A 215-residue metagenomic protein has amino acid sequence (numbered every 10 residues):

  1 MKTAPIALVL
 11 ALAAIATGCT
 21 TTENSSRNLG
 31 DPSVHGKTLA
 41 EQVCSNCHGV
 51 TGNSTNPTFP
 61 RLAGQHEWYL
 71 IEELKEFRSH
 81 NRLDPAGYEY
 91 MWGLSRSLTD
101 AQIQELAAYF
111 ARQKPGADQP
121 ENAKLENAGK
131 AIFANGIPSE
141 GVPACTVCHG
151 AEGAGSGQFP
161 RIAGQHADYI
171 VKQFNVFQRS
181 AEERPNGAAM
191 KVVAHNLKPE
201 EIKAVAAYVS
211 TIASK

Functional and structural regions predicted by a protein language model:
M1-L8: Bacterial N-terminal signal peptides that target proteins for export
I15-G18: C-terminal motif of bacterial Sec signal peptides marking the signal peptidase cleavage site
T20-A40, N53-T58, R112-P138: Electrostatic cytochrome c docking/interface patches
S33-W68, K75, S79: Post-signal-peptide N-terminal segment of Sec-exported extracytoplasmic proteins
K37-E41, S45, A134-T146, G155-G157 (+2 more regions): Sequence context surrounding c-type heme c attachment/ligation sites in exported
C44-V50, L106, V142-E152, V205: The canonical Cys-X-X-Cys-His
T55-R61, F77-E121, S156-R161, S180-I212: Axial heme c-ligation environment in periplasmic c-type cytochrome domains
Q65-W68, E73, P160, G164-H166: Extracellular/lumenal glycan-associated surfaces
